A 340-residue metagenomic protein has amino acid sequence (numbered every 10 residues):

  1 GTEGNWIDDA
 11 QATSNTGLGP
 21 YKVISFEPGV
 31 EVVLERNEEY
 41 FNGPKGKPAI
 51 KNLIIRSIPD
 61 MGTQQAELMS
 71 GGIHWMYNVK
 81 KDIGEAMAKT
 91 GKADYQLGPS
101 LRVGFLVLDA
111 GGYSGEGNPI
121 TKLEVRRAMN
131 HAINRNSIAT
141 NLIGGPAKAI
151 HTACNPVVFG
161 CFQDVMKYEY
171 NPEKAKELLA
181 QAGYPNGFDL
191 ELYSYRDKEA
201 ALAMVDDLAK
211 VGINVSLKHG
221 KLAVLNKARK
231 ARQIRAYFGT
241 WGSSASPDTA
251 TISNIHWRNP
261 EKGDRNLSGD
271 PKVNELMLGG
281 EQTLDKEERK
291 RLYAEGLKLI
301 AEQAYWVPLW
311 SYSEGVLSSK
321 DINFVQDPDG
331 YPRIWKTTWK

Functional and structural regions predicted by a protein language model:
G1-L18, N42-K51, M87-G98, F105-K122 (+5 more regions): Short, solvent-exposed loop/beta-turn-alpha elements that line the ligand-binding surface or hinge of extracytoplasmic
W6-A12, E39-A86, N214-S216: Ligand-site clamp/hinge motif
G17, T140, A180-D197, Q233-W241 (+1 more regions): Bilobed periplasmic-binding protein-like "clamshell/Venus-flytrap" ligand-binding domains
P20-S25, V33-N42, K89, Q96 (+5 more regions): Append "and occasionally in soluble cytosolic enzymes with long acidic Gly/Pro-rich linkers
M61, Y77-I83, R135, C154 (+2 more regions): Beta->alpha turn/N-cap motifs
Q64-Q65, I73, G84, E116 (+4 more regions): Short, hydrophobic alpha-helical packing/hinge segments within bilobed ligand-binding/sensory domains
T90-D94, E191-L192, D206-P260, L292-Y293: Periplasmic binding protein-like
